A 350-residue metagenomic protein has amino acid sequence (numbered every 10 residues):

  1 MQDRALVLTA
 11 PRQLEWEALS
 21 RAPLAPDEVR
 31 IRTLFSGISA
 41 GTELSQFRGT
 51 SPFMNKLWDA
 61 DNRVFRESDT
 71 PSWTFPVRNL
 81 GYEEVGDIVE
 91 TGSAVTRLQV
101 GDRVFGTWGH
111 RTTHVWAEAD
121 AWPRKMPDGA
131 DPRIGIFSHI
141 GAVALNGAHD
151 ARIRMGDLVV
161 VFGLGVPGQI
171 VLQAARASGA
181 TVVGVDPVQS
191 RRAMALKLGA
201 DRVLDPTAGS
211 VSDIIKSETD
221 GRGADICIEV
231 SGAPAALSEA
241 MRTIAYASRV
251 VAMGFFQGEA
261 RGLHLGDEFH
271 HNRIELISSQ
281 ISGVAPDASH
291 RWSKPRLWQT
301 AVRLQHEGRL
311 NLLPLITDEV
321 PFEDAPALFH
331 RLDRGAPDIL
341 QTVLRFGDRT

Functional and structural regions predicted by a protein language model:
M1, M241-R242, S293-T350: C-terminal hydrophobic helical "lid"/dimerization subdomain of Rossmann-like NAD(P)H-dependent oxidoreductases
M1-V77, R345-T350: Short N-terminal strand-loop motif that marks the start of NAD(P)H/FAD-dependent oxidoreductase cofactor-binding domains
D69, W73-W108: A glycine-/small-residue-rich N-terminal strand-loop-strand element that serves as the cofactor-binding glycine loop
N79, T107-D120: A structural motif shared across PLP-dependent enzymes of the aminotransferase-like
D128-G209, D213: Mid-domain Rossmann-like dinucleotide-binding core that forms the NAD(H)/NADP(H) cofactor-binding site
I153, A193, L198-I277: Glycine-rich cofactor phosphate-binding loops and adjacent beta1-alpha1 units of small-molecule cofactor enzyme domains
S212, K216, L263-I316, A327: C-terminal substrate-binding/catalytic core of Rossmann-like NAD(P)-dependent dehydrogenases/reductases
